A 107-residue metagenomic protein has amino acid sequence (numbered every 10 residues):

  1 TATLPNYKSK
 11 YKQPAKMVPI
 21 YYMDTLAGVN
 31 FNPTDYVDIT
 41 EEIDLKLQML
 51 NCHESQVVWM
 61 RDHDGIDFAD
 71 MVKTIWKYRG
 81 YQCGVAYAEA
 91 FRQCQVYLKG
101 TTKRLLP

Functional and structural regions predicted by a protein language model:
T1-P107: Metal-dependent de-N-acetylase/amidase catalytic core
